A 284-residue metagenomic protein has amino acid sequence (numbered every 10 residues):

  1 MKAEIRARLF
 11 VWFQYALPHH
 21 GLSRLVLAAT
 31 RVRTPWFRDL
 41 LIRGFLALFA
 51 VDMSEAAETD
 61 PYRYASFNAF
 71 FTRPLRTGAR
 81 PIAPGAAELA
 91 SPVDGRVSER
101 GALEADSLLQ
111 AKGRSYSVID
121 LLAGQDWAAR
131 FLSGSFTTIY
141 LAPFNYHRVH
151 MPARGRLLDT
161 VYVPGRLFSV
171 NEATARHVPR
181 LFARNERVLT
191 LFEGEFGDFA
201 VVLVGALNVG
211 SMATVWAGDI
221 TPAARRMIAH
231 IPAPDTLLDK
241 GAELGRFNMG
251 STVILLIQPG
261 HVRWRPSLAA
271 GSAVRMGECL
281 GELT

Functional and structural regions predicted by a protein language model:
M1-T284: Contiguous, well-folded functional domains in the mature portion of proteins
